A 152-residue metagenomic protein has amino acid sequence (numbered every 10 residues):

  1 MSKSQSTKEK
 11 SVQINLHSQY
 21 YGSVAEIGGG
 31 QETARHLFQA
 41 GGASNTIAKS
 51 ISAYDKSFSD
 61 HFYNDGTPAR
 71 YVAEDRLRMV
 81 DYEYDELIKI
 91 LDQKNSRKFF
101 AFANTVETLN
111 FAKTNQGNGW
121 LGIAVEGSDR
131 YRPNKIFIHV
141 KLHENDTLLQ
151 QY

Functional and structural regions predicted by a protein language model:
S2-H143: Short alpha-helical segments enriched in small residues
H143-Y152: Glycine-rich, aromatic-bearing surface loops/beta-hairpins
